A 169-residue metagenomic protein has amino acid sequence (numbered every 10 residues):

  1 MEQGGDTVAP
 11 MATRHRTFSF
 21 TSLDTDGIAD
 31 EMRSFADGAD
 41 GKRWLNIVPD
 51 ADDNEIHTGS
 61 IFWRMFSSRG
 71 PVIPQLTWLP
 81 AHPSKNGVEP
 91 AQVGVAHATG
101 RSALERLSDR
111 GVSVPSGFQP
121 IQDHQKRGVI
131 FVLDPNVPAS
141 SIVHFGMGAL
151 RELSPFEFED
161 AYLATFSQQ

Functional and structural regions predicted by a protein language model:
E2-Q169: Structured alpha/beta or helical-core interaction and ligand-binding surfaces enriched in interleaved
